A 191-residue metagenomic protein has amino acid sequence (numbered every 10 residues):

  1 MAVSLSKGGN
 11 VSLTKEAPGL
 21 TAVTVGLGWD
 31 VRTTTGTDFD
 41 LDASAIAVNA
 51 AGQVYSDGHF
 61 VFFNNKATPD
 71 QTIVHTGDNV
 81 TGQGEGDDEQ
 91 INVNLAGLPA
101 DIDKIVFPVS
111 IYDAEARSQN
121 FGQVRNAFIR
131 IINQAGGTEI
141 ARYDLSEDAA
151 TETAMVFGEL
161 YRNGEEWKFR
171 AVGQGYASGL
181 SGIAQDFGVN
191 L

Functional and structural regions predicted by a protein language model:
M1-L191: Intrinsic-disorder/low-complexity signal
